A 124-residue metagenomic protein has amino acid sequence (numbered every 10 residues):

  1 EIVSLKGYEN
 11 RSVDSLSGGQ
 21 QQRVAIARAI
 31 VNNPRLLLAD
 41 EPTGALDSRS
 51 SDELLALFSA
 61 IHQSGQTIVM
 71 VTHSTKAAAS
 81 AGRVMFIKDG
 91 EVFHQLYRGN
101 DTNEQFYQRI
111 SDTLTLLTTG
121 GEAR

Functional and structural regions predicted by a protein language model:
E1-Y8: Conserved ABC ATPase "signature" region
S12-L16, Q20: Conserved ABC ATPase signature
I26: Hydrophobic anchor residue at the start of the ABC signature
V31-R35: A short, proline-enriched helix->beta-strand linker immediately N-terminal to the Walker B motif in ABC-type P-loop
L37-D40: Catalytic Walker B motif of ABC-type/P-loop ATPase nucleotide-binding domains
L57-M70: Conserved catalytic loops of ABC-family nucleotide-binding domains
E91-T115: Conserved beta-strand-loop-alpha-helix hinge in the C-terminal portion of ABC ATPase nucleotide-binding domains
